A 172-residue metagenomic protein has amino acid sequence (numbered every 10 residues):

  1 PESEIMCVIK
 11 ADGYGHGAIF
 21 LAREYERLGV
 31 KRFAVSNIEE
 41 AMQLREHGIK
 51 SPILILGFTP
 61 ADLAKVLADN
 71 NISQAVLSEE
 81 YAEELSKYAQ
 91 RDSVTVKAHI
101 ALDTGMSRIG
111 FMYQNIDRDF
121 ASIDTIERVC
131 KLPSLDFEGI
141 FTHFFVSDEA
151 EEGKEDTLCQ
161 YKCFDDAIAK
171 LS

Functional and structural regions predicted by a protein language model:
S3-K170: Active-site-proximal beta-alpha core segment in soluble small-molecule metabolic enzymes
